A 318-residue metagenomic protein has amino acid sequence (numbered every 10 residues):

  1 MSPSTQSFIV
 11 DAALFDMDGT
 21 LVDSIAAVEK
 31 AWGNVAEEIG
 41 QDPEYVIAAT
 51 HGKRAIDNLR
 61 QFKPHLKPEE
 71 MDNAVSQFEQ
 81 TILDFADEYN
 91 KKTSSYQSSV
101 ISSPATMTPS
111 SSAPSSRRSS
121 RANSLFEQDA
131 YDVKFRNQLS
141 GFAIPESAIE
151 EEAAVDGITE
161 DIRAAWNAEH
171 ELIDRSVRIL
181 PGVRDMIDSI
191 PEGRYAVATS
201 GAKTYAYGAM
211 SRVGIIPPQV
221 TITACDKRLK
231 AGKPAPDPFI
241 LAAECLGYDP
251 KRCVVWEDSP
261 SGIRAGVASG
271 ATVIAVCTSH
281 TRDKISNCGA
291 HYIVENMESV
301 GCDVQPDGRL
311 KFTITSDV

Functional and structural regions predicted by a protein language model:
M1-I9, I101, T106-S119, N123-L125 (+4 more regions): Asp-based, Mg2+/Mn2+-dependent phosphohydrolase catalytic module
Q6-R184, P191: N-terminal helical cap/lid subdomain that shapes the substrate entry/recognition surface in HAD-like hydrolases
D11-A13, Y195, C253: Generic beta-sheet signal
T20, T199-G201: Conserved phosphate-coupling serine/threonine residues in phosphotransfer and NTP-handling enzymes
D42, R194, T272: Residue-level detector of anion-binding/catalytic polar loops
A49, D72, S200, G232-K233: Non-catalytic, surface-exposed connector residues within folded enzymatic/regulatory domains
G52, A202-K203: Short "lid" loop at the C-terminus of a central beta-strand within the Rossmann-like core of SAM-dependent
L172-S176, A198, A231: Glycine- and other small-residue-rich loops at beta-strand/loop junctions that grip anionic moieties
